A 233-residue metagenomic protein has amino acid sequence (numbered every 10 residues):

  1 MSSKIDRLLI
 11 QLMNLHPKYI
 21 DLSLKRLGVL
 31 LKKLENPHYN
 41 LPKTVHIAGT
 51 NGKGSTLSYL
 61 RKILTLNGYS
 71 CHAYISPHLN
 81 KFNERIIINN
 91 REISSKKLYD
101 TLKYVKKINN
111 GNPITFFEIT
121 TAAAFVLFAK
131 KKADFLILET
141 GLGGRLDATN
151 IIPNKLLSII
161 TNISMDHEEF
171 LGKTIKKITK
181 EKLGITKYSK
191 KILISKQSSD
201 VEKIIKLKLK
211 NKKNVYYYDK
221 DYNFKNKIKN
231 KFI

Functional and structural regions predicted by a protein language model:
M1-I20: Charged, amphipathic alpha-helical linker segments immediately N-terminal to NTP-binding catalytic cores
S3, R7, K25, V29 (+2 more regions): Generic alpha-helical secondary structure signal
K18, L24, L31-K33, P37-N40 (+4 more regions): ATP-dependent carboxylate-amine ligase catalytic core
K43-I47, S55-A73: A conserved segment at the C-terminal end of the G1
K131-T140, K155-I233: Acidic, Mg2+-coordinating active-site environments of NTP-dependent enzymes
